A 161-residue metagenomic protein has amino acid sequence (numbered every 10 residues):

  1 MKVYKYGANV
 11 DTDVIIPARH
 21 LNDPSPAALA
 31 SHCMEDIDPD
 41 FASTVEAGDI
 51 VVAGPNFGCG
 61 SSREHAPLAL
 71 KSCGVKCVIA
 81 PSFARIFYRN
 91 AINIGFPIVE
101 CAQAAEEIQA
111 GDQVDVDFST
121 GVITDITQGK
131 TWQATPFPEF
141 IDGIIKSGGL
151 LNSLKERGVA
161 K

Functional and structural regions predicted by a protein language model:
M1-D23: Polybasic, low-complexity association/targeting segments
V10, G58-E64, I145-K155: Conserved phosphate/anionic-ligand binding catalytic regions in large, soluble enzymes, centered on
I16-A18, N22-T120: Feature captures the catalytic cores and cofactor-binding loops of soluble hydro-lyases/lyases that act on carboxylate
I94-K161: Acidic, glycine-rich flexible loop/linker segments
